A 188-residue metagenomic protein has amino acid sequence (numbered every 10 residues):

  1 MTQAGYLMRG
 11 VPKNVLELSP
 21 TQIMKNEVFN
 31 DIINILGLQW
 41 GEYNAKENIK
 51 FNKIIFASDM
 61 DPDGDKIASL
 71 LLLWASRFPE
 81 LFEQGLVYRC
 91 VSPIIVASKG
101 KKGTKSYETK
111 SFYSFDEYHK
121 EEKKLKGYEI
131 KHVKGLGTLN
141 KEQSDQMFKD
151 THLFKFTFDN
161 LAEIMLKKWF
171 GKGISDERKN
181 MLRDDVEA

Functional and structural regions predicted by a protein language model:
M1-A188: Conserved phosphate-chemistry cores used by DNA topoisomerases
